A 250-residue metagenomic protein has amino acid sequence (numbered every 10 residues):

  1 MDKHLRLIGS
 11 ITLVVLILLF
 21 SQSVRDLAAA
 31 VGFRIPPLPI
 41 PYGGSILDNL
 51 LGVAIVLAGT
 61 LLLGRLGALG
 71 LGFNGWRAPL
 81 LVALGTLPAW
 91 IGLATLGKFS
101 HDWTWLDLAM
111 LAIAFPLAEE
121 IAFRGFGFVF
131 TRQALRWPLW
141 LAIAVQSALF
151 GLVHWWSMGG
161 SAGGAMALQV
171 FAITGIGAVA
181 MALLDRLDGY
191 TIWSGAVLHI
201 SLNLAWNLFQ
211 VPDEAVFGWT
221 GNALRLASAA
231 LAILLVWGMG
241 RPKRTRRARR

Functional and structural regions predicted by a protein language model:
M1-L13, W76-A78, P138: N-terminal membrane topogenic signal
L5-L61, V82, L106-D107, L111 (+1 more regions): Alpha-helical transmembrane segments in multi-pass membrane proteins
R65-A68, V236-R250: Membrane-interface capping segments at transmembrane-helix boundaries
T86-W90, L139-W155: Small-polar-interrupted transmembrane alpha-helices in polytopic inner-membrane proteins
L93-A94, G151-G159, W206-W219: Hydrophobic alpha-helical transmembrane segments in multi-pass integral membrane proteins
F99-M110, G159-I173, A215, N222-L224: Juxtamembrane helix-entry segments on the extracytoplasmic side of multipass membrane proteins
I121-V145, R186-Y190: Membrane-interface helix/loop boundary segments of multi-pass membrane proteins
A167-S228: Functionally important transmembrane alpha-helices
